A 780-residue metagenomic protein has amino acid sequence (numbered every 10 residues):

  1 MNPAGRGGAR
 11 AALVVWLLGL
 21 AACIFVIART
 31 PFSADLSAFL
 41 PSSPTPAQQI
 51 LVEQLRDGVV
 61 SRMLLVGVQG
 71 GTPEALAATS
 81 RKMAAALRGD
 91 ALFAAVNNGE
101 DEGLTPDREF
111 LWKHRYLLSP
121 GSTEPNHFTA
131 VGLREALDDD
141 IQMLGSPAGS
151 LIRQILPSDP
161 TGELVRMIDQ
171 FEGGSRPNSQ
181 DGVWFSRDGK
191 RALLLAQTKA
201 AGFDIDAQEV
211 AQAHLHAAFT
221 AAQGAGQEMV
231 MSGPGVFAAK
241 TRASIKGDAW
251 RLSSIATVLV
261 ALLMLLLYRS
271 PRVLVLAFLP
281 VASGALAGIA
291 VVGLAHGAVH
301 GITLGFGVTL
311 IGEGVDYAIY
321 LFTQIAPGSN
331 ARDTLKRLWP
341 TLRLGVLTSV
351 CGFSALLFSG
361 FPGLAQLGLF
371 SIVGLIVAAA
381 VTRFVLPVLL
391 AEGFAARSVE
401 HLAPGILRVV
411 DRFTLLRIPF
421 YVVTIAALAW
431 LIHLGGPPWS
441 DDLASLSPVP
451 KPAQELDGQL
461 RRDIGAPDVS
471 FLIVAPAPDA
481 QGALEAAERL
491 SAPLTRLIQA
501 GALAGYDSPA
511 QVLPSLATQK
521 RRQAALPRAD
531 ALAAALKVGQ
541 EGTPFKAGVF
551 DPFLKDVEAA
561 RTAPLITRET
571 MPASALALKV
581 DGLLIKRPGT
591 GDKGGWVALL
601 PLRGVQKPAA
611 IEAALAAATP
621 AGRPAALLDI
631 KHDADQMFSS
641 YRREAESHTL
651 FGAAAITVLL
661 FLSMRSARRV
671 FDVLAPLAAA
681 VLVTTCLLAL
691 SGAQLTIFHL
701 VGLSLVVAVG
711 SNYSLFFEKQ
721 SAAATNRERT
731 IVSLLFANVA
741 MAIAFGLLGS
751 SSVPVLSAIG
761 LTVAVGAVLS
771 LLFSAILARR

Functional and structural regions predicted by a protein language model:
M1-A34, P387-V388, E392-D442, A775: Signature of alpha-helical transmembrane segments and their immediate interfacial
I24-V26, A38, R81-A192, A207 (+1 more regions): Alpha-helical transmembrane helix bundles of large polytopic membrane transport and channel proteins
V26-G71, E172-V183, Y320, R412 (+2 more regions): Solvent-exposed, non-transmembrane loop/terminal regulatory segments of multi-pass membrane proteins
G149-L266, S270-P271, E558-T657: Extracytoplasmic
L274-Y320, R669-F716, G746: Hydrophobic transmembrane alpha-helices and their membrane-interface caps in long multi-pass transport proteins
F278, S329-S359, A722-S751: Pore- and gate-forming transmembrane helices of large, multi-pass membrane proteins
L294, L310-I325, W339, R343-F358 (+3 more regions): Transmembrane alpha-helices and their membrane-interface boundaries in multi-pass membrane transporters and channels
R417-Q540: Juxtamembrane segments of multi-pass membrane proteins
